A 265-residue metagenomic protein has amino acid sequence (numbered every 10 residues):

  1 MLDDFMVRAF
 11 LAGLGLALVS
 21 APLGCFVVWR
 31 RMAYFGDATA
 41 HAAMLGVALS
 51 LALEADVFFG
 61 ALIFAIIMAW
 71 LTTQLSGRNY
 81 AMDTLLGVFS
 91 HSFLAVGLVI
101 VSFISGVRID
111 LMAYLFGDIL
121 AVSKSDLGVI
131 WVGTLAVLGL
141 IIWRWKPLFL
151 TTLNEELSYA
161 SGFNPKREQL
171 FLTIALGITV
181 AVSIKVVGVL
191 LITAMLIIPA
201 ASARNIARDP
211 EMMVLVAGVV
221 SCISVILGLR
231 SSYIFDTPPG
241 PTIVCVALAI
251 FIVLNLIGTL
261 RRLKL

Functional and structural regions predicted by a protein language model:
M1-L18, L265: Membrane-interfacial amphipathic/re-entrant helices at transmembrane-helix boundaries
M6-R8, N79, L86-K146: Transmembrane helix-bundle core of multi-pass membrane transporters and related energy-transducing complexes
A9-A12, V57-A65, D83-G87, L191 (+1 more regions): Loop-to-transmembrane alpha-helix initiation sites
A12-A21, A42, G46, S50 (+16 more regions): Alpha-helical transmembrane segments in multi-pass membrane proteins
C25-V107, A203-L215, S232-I234, G258-L260: Short loop segments and helix-boundary regions at transmembrane helix junctions of multi-pass inner-membrane proteins
G139-L172: Membrane-helix/interface signature in polytopic inner-membrane proteins
K146-P147, L256-L265: Membrane-interface capping segments at transmembrane-helix boundaries
V186, I192-P241: Transmembrane alpha-helical segments in multi-pass inner-membrane proteins
